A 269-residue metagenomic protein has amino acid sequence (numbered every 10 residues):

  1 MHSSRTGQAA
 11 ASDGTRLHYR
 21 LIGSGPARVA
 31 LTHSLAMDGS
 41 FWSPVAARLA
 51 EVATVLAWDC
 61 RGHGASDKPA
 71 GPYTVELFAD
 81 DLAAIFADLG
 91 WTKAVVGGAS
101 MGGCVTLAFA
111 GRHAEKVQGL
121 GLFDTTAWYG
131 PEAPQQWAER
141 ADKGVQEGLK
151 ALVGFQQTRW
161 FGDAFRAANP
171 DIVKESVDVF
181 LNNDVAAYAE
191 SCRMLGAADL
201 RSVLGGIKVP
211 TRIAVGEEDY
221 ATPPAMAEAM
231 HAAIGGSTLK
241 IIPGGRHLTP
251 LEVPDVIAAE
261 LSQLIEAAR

Functional and structural regions predicted by a protein language model:
T15-K68: Conserved HGGG/HGGXW glycine-rich cap/lid loop of the alpha/beta-hydrolase fold
S43-A47, L56-G97, A259: Active-site loop/oxyanion-hole signature of alpha/beta-hydrolase fold enzymes
G98, G102, T106: Gly/Ala-rich beta-loop-alpha elbow adjacent to hydrolase catalytic centers
L107-R112, K116-A151: Flexible "cap/lid" loop of the alpha/beta hydrolase fold
P131-Q136, E147-G206: Conserved alpha/beta-hydrolase catalytic His-Asp/Glu region
I207, I213-V215: Short beta-strand/loop motif that positions the catalytic acidic residue of the alpha/beta-hydrolase fold
E217-T222: Acidic catalytic loop of the alpha/beta-hydrolase fold
G245-A258: Catalytic histidine-centered segment of alpha/beta-hydrolase-like enzymes
